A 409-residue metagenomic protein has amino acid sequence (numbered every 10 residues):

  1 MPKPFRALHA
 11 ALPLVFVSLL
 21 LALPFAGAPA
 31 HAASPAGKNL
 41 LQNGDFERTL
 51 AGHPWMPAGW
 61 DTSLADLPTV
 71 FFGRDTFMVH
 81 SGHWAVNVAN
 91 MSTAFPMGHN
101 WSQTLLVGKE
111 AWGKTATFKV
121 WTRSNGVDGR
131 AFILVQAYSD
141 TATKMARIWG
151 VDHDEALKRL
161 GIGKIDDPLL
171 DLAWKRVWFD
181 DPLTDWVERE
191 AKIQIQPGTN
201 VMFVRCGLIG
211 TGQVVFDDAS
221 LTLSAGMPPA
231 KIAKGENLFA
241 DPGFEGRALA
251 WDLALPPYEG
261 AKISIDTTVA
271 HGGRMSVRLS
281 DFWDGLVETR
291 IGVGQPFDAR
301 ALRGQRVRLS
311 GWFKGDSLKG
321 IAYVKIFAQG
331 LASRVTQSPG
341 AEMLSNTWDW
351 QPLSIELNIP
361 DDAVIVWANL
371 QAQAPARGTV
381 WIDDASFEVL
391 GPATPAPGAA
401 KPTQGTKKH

Functional and structural regions predicted by a protein language model:
M1-A10: N-terminal secretory signal peptides that target proteins for export/translocation
P4-F5, F25, L160-I162: Short, aromatic- and cysteine-enriched interfacial helices/patches that mediate contacts at lipid membranes
A11-A26: Bacterial N-terminal signal peptides
H31-H409: Extracellular and organelle-lumenal recognition/adhesion modules and their flexible linkers in secreted
